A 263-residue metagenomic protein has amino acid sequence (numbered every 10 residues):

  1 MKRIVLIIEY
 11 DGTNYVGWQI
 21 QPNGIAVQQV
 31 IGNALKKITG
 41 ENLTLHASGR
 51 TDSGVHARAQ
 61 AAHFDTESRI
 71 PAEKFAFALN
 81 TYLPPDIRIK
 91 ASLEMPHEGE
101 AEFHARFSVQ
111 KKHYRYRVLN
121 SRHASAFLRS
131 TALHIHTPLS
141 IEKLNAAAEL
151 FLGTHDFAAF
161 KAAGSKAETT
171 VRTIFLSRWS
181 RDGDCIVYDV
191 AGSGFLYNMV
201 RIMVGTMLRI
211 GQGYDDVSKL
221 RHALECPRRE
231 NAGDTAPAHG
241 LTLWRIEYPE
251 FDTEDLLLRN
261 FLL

Functional and structural regions predicted by a protein language model:
M1-L263: Structured-RNA-binding interfaces characteristic of tRNA pseudouridine synthases
